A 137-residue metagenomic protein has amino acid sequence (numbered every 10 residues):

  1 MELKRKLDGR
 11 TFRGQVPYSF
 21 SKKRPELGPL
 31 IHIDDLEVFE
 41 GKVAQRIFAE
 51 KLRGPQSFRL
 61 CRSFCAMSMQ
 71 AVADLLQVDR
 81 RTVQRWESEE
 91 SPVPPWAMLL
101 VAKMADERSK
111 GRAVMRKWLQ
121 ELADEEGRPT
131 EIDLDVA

Functional and structural regions predicted by a protein language model:
M1-L52, K110-D135: N-terminal flexible/basic segments that precede or flank functional cores
G54, C65: Flexible coil/turn residues that form the inter-helical turn or adjacent wing/linker of helix-turn-helix
F58, S68-M69, R80: Helix-turn-helix DNA-binding elements, focusing on the entry/boundary residues of the two helices that contact DNA
F64, L75: Residues within the alpha-helical elements of helix-turn-helix
Q70-D74: Short alpha-helical "recognition helix" segments of helix-turn-helix
Q77-V93: Recognition helix of helix-turn-helix/homeodomain-like DNA-binding domains that insert into the DNA major groove
E90-A102: Short, basic-rich loop-to-helix N-cap that marks the start of a DNA-contacting helix
